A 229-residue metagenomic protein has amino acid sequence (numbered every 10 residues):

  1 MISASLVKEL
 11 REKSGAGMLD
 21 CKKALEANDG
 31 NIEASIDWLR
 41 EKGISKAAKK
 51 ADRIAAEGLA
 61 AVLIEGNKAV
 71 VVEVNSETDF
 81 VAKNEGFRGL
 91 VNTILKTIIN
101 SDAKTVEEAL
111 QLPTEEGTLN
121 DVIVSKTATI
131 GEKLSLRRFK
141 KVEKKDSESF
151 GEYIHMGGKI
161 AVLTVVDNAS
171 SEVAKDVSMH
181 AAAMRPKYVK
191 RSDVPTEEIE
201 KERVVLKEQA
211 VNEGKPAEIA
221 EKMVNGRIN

Functional and structural regions predicted by a protein language model:
I2-N229: N-terminal assembly/interaction segments in proteins that build large macromolecular machines
